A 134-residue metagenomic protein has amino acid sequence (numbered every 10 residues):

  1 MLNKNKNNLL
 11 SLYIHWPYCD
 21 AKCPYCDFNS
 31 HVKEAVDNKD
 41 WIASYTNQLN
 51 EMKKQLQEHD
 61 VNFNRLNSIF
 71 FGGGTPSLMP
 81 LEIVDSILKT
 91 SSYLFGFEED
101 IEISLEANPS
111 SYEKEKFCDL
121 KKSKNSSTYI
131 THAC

Functional and structural regions predicted by a protein language model:
M1-L12, H59-F63: N-terminal [4Fe-4S]-dependent radical SAM core
K6-I42, S123, H132-C134: Canonical Radical SAM [4Fe-4S] cluster-binding loop centered on the CxxxCxxC motif and its immediate flanking residues
C19, Y45, F71, L105 (+1 more regions): Conserved, mostly hydrophobic/aromatic
H31-K33, P76-L78, S110: Short strand->helix junction
N38, Y45, L49, V84 (+1 more regions): Aromatic/hydrophobic pocket-lining residues that form the small-molecule binding cavity in soluble enzyme cores
T46-I69: Short Fe-S-cluster ligation motifs
L66-N67, P80-C134: Radical SAM/AdoMet-radical enzyme domain recognition
